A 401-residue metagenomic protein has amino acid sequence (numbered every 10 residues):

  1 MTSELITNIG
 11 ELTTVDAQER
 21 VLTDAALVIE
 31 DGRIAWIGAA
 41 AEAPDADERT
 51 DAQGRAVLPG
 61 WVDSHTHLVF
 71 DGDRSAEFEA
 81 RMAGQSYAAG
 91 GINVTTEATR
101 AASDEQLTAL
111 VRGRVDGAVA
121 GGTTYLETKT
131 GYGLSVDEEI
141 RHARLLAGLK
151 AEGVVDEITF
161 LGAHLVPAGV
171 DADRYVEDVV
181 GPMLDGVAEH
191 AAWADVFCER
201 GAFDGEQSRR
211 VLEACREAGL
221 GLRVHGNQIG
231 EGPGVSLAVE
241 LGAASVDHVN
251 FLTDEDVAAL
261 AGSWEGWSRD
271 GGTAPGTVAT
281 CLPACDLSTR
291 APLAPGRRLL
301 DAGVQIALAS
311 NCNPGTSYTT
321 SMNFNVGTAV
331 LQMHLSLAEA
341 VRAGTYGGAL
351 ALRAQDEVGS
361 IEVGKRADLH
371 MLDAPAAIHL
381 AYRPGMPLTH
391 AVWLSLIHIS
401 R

Functional and structural regions predicted by a protein language model:
M1-A43: N-terminal metal-binding scaffold of metallo-dependent hydrolase/deaminase domains
E4-T7, A43-A83: Replace "His-x-His-based motif
I9, L27, G32, G54 (+13 more regions): Divalent metal-coordination and catalytic microenvironments
D73-L107, H164-V176, P182, V211 (+5 more regions): Active-site gating loops and adjacent loop-to-helix segments of metal-dependent hydrolytic enzymes
T95-R112, T124-S236: Metal-coordinating catalytic core of metallo-dependent amide/deamination hydrolases
G221, E231-S360, L372-A376: Active-site-adjacent C-terminal substructures of enzyme catalytic domains
G344-Y346, R366-S400: C-terminal cap of metal-dependent C-N hydrolases
